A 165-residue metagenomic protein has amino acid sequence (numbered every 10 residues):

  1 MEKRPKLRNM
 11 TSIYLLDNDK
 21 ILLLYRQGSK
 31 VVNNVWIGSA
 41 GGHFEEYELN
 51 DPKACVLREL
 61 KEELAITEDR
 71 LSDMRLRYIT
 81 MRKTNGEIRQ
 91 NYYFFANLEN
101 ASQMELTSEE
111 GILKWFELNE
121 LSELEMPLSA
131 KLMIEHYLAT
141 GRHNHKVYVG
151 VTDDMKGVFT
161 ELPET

Functional and structural regions predicted by a protein language model:
M1-S39, E68-D69: N-terminal strand-loop-strand
N9-T11, D19, Q90-Y92, G111 (+1 more regions): Change "...and in nucleic-acid phosphodiester-cleaving endonucleases..." to "...and in nucleic-acid processing enzymes
K20-R58, G157-T165: Conserved Nudix-box catalytic region and its N-terminal flanking loop in Nudix hydrolases and closely related
L23, R75-Y78: A structural microfeature
H43-L71, I79-S129, L162-E164: Unchanged
L124-E125, S129-L132, H136-K146: Charged, low-complexity C-terminal accessory regions
A139-T165: Charged phosphate-binding loop/patch that engages nucleotide di/tri-phosphates or the phosphate backbone of nucleic
